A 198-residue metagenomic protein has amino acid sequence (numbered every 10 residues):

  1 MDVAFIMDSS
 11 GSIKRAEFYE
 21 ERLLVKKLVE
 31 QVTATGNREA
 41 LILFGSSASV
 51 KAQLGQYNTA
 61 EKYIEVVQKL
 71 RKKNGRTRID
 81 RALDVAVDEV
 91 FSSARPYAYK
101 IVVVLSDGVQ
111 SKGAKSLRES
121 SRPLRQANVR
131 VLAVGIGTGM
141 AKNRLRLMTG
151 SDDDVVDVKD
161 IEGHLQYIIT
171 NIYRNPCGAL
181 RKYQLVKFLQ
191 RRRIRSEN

Functional and structural regions predicted by a protein language model:
M1-Q56, L83, I101-L105, L132-A133 (+1 more regions): Von Willebrand factor
A4-S12, E65-K73, S106, R130-L132 (+1 more regions): Short interface patches used for recognition in eukaryotic signaling and trafficking proteins
E17-Y19, K73, K159-I161: Extracytoplasmic Gram-positive cell-surface binding/anchoring modules and repeats
K26-A34, T59, Q68-K72, V87-R95 (+3 more regions): Sec-exported extracytoplasmic/periplasmic mature domains
S47-K100, Q110-S116, A133-N143, L147 (+1 more regions): Von Willebrand factor
S49, A94-R95, G178-L185: Intrinsic disorder/low-complexity detector
S116, S120-S121, Q126-L132, G137-A179: Von Willebrand factor A/integrin I-like adhesion domains
F188-N198: Long, low-complexity intrinsically disordered regions of secretory-pathway proteins
